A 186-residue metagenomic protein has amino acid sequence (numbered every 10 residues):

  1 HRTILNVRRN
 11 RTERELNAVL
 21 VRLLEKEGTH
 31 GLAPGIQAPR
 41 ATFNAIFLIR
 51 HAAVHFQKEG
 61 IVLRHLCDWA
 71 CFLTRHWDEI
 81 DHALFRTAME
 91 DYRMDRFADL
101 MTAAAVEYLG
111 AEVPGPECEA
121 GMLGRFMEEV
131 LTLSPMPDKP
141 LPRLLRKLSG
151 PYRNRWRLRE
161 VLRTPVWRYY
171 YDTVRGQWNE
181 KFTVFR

Functional and structural regions predicted by a protein language model:
H1-R186: Conserved NTP-donor binding/palm subdomain of two-metal-ion nucleotidyltransferases/polymerases, i.e., the charged
